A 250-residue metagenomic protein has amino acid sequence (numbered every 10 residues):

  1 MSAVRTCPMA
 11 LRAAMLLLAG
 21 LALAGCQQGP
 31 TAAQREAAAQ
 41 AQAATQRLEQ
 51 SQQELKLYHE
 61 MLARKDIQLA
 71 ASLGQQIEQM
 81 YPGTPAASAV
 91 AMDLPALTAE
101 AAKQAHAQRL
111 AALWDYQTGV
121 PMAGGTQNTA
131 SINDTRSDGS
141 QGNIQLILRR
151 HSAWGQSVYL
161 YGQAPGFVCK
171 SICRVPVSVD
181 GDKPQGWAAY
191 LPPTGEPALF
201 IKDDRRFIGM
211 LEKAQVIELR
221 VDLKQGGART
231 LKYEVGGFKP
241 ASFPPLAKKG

Functional and structural regions predicted by a protein language model:
S2-M15: Bacterial N-terminal signal peptides that target proteins for export
A22-G25: C-terminal motif of bacterial Sec signal peptides marking the signal peptidase cleavage site
Q27-G250: A generic "folded-domain core" signal
